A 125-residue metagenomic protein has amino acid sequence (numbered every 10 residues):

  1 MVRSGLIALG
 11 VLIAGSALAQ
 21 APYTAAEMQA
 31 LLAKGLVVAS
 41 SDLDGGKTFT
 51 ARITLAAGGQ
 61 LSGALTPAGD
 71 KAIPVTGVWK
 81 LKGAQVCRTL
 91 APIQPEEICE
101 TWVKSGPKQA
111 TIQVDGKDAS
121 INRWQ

Functional and structural regions predicted by a protein language model:
G5-G15: Bacterial N-terminal signal peptides
A17-Q125: Lipid interaction determinants
